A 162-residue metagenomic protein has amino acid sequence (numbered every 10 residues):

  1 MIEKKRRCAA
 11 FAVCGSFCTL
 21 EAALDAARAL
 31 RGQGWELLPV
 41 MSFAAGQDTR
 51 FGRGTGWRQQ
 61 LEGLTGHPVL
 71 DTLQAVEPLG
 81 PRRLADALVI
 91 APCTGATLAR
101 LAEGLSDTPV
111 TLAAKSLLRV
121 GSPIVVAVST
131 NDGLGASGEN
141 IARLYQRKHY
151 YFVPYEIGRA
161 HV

Functional and structural regions predicted by a protein language model:
M1-I124, S129-H161: A cross-family phosphate/adenosyl-ligand binding-site feature
